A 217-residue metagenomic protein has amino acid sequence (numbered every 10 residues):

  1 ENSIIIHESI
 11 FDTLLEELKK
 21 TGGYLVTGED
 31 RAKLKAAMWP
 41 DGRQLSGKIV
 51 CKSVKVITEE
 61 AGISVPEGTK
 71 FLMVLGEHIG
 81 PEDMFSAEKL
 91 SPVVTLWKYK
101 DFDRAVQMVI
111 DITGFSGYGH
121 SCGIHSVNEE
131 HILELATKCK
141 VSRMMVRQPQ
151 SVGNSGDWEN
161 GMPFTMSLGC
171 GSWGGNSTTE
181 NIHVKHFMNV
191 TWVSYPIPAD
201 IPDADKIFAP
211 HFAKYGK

Functional and structural regions predicted by a protein language model:
E1-G80: ALDH superfamily catalytic-core signature
I63-K217: Conserved C-terminal structural/oligomerization subdomain of aldehyde/semialdehyde dehydrogenase
